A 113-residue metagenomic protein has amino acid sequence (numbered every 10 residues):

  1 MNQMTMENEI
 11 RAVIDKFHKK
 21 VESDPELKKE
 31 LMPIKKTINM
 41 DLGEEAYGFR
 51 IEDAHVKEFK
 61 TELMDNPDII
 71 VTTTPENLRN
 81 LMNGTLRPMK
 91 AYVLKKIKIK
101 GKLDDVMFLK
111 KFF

Functional and structural regions predicted by a protein language model:
M1-F113: Feature captures hydrophobic
